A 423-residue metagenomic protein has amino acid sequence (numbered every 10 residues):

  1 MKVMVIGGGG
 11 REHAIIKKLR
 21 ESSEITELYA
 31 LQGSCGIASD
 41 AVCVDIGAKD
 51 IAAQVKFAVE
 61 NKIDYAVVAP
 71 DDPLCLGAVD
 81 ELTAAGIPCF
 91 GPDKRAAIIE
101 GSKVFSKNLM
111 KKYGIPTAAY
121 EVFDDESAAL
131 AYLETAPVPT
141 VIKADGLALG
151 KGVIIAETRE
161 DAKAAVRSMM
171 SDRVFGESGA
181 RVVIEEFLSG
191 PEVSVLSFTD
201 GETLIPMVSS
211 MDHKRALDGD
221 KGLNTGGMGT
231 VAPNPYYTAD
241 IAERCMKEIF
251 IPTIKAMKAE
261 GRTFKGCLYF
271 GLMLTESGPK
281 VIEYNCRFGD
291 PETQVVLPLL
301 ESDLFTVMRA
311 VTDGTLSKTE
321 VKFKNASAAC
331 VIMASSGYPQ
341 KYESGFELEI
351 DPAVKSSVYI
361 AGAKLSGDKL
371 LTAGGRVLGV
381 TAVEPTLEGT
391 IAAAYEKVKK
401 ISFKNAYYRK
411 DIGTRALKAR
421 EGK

Functional and structural regions predicted by a protein language model:
M1-K94: ATP-binding N-terminal substructure of ATP-dependent carboxylate-amine bond-forming enzymes
E21, G36-A38, F90, K112-G114 (+12 more regions): Solvent-exposed alpha-helices and their adjacent loops that cap or buttress functional pockets in soluble metabolic
C43-K49, E121-D125, A156: Short acidic-hydrophobic, aromatic-tinged amphipathic segments that line or gate anion-handling sites
P92-G152: A conserved helix-loop-beta module that forms one wall/lid of the active-site cleft in ATP-utilizing catalytic domains
G152-T293: Internal nucleotide-binding/catalytic subdomain
M246-L268, N285-A353: Active-site "cap" helix and flanking loop/linker of ATP-utilizing ligase/carboxylase catalytic domains
A310-K423: Peripheral (often C-terminal) accessory segments that flank ATP-dependent C-N-forming ligase machineries
